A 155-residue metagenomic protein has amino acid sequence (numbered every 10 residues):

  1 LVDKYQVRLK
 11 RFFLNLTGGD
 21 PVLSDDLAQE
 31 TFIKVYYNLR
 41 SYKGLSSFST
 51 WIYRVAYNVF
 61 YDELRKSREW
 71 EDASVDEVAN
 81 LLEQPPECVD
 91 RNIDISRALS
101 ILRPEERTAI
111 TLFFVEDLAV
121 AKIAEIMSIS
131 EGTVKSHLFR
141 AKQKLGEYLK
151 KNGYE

Functional and structural regions predicted by a protein language model:
L1-P21, N38, L99, Y148-K151: Amphipathic, Lys/Arg- and hydrophobic-enriched alpha-helical face
R11-E30, E131, Y154-E155: Short, charged helix-capping/linker segments at alpha-helix termini
T17-G19, E30-S47, K66-S67: Sigma70-family region 2
G19, E125-S128, Q143-E155: C-terminal edge and immediately downstream basic/flexible tail or linker adjoining helix-turn-helix-like DNA-binding
D26-I33, S46-N58: Structural recognition of an alpha-helix C-terminal capping motif at a helix-to-coil junction
S41-G44, R54-A73, R140: Arg/Lys-rich amphipathic alpha helix in sigma70-family domain 2
E63-V89: Short, basic/polar amphipathic helix motif occurring as a linker/hinge flanking DNA-binding modules in transcription
S100-T108, E116-T133, K144: Helix-turn-helix DNA-binding module
